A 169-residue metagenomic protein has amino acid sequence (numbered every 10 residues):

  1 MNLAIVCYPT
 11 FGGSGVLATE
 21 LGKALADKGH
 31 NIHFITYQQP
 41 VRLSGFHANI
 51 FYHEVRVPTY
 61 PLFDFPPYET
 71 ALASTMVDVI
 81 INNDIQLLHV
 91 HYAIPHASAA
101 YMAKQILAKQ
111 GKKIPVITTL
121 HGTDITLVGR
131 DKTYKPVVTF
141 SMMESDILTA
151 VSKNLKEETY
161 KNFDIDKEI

Functional and structural regions predicted by a protein language model:
A4-F11, K23-Y68: N-terminal strand-loop element at the rim of the active site of nucleotide-sugar-dependent glycosyltransferases
G13-A24, T133: Conserved alpha-helical elements of sugar-nucleotide-dependent glycosyltransferases
P40, P95-H96, N154-K156: Alpha-helix capping/helix-boundary segments
F63-L87, H96: Conserved nucleotide-sugar donor-binding subdomain of glycosyltransferases
L87-K112: An aromatic- and histidine-rich active-site surface loop
A108-I117, T123-S141: Nucleotide-sugar donor phosphate/pyrophosphate-binding loop at the beta->alpha transition of glycosyltransferases
E144-S152: A short beta-strand/loop micro-motif in the catalytic core of glycosyltransferases that engages the nucleotide-sugar
K156-I169: Helix-loop-beta element that forms the nucleotide-linked donor phosphate-binding surface in glycosyltransferases
